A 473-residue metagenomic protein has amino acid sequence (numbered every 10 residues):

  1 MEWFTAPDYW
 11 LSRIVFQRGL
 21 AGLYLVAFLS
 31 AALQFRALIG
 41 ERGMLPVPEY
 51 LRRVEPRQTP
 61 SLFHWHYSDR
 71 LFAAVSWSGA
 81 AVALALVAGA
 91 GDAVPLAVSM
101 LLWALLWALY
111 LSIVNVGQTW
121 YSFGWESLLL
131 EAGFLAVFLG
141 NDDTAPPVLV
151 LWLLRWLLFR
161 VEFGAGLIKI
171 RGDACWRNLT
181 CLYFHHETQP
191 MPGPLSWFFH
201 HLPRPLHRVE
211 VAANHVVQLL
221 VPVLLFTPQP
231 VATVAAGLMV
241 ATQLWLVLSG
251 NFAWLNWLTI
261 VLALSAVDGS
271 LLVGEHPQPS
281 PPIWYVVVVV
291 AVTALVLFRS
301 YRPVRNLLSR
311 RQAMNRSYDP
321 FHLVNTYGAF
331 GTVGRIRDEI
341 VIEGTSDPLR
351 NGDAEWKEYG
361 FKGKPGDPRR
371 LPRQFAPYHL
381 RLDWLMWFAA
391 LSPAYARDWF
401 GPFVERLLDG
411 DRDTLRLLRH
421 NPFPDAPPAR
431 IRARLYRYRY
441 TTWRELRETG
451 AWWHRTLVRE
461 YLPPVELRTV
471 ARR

Functional and structural regions predicted by a protein language model:
M1-R473: Alpha-helical membrane-anchoring segments
